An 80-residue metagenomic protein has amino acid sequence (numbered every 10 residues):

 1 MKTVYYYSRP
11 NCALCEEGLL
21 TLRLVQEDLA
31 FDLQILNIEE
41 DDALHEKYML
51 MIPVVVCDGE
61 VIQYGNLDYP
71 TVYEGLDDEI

Functional and structural regions predicted by a protein language model:
M1-L22: Local sequence-structure signature of Cys/Sec-based thiol-disulfide redox active-site neighborhoods
Y7, L36, Y64: Small/polar loops that bind or transfer phosphate-bearing groups
E17-L20, E46-L50, L67: Generic recognition of short, well-ordered alpha-helical segments
T21-L36: Conserved helix-turn-beta segment immediately C-terminal to the redox Cys motif in thioredoxin-like folds
Q34-M51: Thioredoxin-like thiol-disulfide oxidoreductase module
P53-V61: A short, hydrophobic beta-strand/beta-hairpin element that forms part of a small beta-sheet core
E60-I80: Non-catalytic, surface beta->alpha helical segment in thiol-disulfide oxidoreductase systems
